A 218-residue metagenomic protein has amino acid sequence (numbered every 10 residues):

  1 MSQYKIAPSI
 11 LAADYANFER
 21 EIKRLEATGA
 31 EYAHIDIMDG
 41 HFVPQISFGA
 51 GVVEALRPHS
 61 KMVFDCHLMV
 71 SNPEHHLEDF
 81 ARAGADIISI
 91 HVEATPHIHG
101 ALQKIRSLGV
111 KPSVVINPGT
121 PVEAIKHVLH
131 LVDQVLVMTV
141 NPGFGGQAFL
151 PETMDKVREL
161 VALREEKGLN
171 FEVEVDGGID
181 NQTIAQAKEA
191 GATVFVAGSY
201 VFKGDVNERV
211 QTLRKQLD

Functional and structural regions predicted by a protein language model:
M1-S89, A94-H97, K104, P112 (+7 more regions): Conserved N-terminal beta1-alpha1 strand-loop-helix module at the mouth
S2, V110, L169-F171: A short helix-to-beta-strand connector/capping loop
K5, V115, L136-T139, E174 (+1 more regions): Conserved beta-strand segments that form the floor/walls of ligand-binding pockets within enzyme and binding domains
S60, L108, K167-L169: Helix C-cap/helix->beta junction micro-motif
E93-T95, N117-G119, V140-F144, S199-F202: Short, acidic/turn-prone active-site loops that include or flank metal/cofactor- and phosphate-binding residues
V110, V114-P118: Substrate-recognition element of Asp-dependent hydrolases with the DxDx(T/V) motif
N141, A148-V194, Y200: Active-site/ligand-binding-proximal alpha/beta "capping" segment
